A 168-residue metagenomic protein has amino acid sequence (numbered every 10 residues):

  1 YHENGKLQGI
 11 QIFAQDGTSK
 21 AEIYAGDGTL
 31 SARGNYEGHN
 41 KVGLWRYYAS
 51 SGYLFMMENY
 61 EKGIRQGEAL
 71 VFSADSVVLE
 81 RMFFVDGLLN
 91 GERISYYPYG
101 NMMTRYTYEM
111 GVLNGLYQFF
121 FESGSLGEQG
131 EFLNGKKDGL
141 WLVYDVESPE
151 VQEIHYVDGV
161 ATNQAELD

Functional and structural regions predicted by a protein language model:
Y1-D168: Glycine/tyrosine- and acidic-biased, solvent-exposed loop/turn segments at the edges of beta-strands
